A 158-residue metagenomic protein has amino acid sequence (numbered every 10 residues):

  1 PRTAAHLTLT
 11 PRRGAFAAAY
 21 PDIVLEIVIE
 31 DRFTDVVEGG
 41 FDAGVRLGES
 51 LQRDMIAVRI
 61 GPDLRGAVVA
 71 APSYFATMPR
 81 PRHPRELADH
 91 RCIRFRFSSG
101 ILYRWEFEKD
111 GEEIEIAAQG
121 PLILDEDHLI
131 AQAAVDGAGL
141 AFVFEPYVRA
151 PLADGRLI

Functional and structural regions predicted by a protein language model:
P1-R53: Central regulatory/effector-binding core of bacterial HTH transcription factors
E38, S50-I158: C-terminal regulatory
